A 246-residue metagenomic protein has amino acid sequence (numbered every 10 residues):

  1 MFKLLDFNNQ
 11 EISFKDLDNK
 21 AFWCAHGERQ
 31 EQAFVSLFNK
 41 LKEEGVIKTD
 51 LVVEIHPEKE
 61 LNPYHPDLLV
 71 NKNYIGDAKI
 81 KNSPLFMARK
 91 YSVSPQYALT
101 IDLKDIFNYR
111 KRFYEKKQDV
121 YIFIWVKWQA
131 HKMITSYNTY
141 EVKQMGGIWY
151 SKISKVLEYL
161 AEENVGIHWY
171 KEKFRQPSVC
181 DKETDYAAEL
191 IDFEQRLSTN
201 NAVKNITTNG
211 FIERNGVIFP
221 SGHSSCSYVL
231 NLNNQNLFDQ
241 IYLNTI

Functional and structural regions predicted by a protein language model:
M1-P57: Acidic-basic catalytic patches of nuclease active cores, encompassing PD-(D/E)XK and other metal-cofactor nuclease
M1-Q10, K117, W125-I246: Non-catalytic C-terminal interaction segments of nucleic acid-processing enzymes
F7-S13, P63, S83-F86: Short amphipathic alpha-helical segments, especially helix-boundary/capping motifs
E11, T49-I75, N244-I246: Active-site metal-binding core of divalent-cation-utilizing nuclease and nuclease-like domains
A21, I80-K132: Catalytic cores of nucleic-acid endonucleases
R29, A33, P63, I101-N108: Short, well-structured alpha-helical interface segments that form or flank functional binding sites
F38, P66-K90: Conserved catalytic cores of phosphodiester-cleaving nucleases, focusing on short active-site segments
L51-K59, I75, S83-A88, L103 (+4 more regions): Polyanion-binding and phosphate-handling cores
